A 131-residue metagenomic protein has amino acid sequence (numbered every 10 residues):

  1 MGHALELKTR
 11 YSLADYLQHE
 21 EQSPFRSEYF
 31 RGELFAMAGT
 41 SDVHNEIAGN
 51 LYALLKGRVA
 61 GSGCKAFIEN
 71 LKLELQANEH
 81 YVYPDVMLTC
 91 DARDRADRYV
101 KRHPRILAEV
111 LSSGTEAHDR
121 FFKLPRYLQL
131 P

Functional and structural regions predicted by a protein language model:
M1-P131: Gly/Pro/Ser/Thr-rich low-complexity, intrinsically disordered segments predominantly at protein N-termini
